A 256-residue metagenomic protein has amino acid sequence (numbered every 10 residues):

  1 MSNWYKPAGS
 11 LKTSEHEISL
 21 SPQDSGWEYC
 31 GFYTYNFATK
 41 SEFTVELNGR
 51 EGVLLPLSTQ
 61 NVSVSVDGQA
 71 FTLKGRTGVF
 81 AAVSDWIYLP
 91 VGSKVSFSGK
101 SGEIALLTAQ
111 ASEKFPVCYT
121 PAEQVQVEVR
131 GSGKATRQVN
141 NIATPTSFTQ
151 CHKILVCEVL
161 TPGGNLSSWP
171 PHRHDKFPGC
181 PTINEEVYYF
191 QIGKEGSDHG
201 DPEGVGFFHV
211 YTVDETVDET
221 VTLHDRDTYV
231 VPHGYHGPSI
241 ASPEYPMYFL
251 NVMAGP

Functional and structural regions predicted by a protein language model:
L11-T44, R137-V187: A short glycine-rich, His/Asp/Glu-containing loop-to-beta-strand
E17, W27, G237, A241-P256: Charged, cofactor-coupling segments
G31-S98: Extended, compositionally biased flexible segments
V45-F71, G163-G164, D175-D227, S239: Glycine- and acidic-residue-biased ligand/ion/polar-headgroup-sensing regions
T77-Y88, E113-Q138: A gly/proline- and charged-residue-enriched helix-loop-helix capping module
F80-K100, A109, T222-P243: Conserved metal-binding segment of the jelly-roll/cupin
V91, G99, L106-A111, A143-T146 (+4 more regions): Short, structured patches in soluble enzyme cores that scaffold and shape functional sites
S101-C118, Y245-P256: A short hydrophobic beta-strand segment most commonly corresponding to one strand of the jelly-roll/cupin
